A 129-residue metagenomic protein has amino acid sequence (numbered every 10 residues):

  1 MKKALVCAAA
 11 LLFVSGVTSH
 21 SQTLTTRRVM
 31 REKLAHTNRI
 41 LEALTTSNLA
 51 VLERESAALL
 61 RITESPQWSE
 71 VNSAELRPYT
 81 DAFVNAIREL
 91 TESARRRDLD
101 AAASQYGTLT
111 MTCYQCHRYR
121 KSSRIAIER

Functional and structural regions predicted by a protein language model:
K2-K3, K33: A general lysine-centric signal
A4-F13: Sec-dependent N-terminal signal peptides
F13-S19: C-terminal segment of classical bacterial N-terminal signal peptides
S21-R129: Sequence context surrounding c-type heme c attachment/ligation sites in exported
